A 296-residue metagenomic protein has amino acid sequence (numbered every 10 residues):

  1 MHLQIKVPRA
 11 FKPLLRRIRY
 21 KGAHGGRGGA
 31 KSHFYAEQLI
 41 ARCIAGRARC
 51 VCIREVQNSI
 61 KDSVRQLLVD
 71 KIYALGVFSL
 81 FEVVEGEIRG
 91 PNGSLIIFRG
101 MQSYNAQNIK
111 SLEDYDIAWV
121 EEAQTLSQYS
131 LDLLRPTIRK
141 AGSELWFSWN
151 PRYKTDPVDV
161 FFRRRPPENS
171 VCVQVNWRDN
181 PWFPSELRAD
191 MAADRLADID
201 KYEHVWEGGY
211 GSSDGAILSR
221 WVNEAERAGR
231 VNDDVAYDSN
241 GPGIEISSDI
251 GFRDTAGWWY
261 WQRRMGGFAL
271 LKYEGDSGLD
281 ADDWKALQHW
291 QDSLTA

Functional and structural regions predicted by a protein language model:
M1-R19, N92: Pre-P-loop entry segment of helicase/translocase ATPase cores
K31-G46: Walker A/P-loop NTP-binding motif
A48-I60: Conserved RecA-like ASCE P-loop NTPase motor core of nucleic-acid helicases/translocases
S59-D116, Y210: Inter-Walker segment of RecA-like/P-loop motor cores
E121-A123: Walker B catalytic acidic pair
T125-D198: ASCE P-loop NTPase helicase motor core
N180-S248: ATPase catalytic-site recognition across NTP-hydrolyzing enzymes
N240, Y260-A296: Nucleic-acid-processing active sites and adjacent nucleic-acid-binding tracks, predominantly divalent metal-dependent
